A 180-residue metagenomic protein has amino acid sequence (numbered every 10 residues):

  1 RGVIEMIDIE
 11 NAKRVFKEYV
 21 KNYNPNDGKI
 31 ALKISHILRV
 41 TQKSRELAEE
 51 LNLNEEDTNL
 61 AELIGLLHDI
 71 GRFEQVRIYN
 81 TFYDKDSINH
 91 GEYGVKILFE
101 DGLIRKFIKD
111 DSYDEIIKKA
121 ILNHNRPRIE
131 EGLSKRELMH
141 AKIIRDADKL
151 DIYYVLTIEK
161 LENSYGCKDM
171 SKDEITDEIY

Functional and structural regions predicted by a protein language model:
R1-E5: Short, Lys/Arg-enriched N-terminal segments with co-localized hydrophobic residues within the first ~10-30 amino acids
I7, K29-I34, L38, Q42 (+4 more regions): Divalent metal-dependent phosphate-bond-processing catalytic cores, especially two-metal-ion Mg2+/Mn2+ enzymes that act
K13-R39, G71-D84: Active-site flanking loop/helix segments enriched in acidic
R39-L47, I88-L103: An active-site-proximal "capping" alpha-helix that borders the catalytic cofactor pocket
N52-L63, I104-L122, R136-I143: Acidic/histidine metal-binding catalytic segments
T58-Y83, G91-G94, I116-P127: His-Asp-centered metal-binding catalytic motifs of divalent-metal-dependent phosphohydrolases/nucleases
T81-N89, R105-K109: Short coil/turn segments at secondary-structure boundaries
E100-F107, D177-Y180: Primarily interfacial, aromatic-capped hydrophobic alpha-helices that serve as membrane anchors
